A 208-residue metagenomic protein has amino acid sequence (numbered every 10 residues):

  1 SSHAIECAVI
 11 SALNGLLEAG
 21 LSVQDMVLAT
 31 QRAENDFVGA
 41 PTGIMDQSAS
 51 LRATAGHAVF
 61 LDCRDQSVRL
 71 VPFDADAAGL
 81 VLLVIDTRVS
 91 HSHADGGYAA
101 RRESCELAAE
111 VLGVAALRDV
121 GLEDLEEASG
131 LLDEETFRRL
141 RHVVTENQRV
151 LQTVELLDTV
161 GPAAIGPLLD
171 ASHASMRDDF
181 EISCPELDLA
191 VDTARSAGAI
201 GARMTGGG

Functional and structural regions predicted by a protein language model:
S1-D74, R195-S196: Gly/Ser-rich oxyanion-binding loop with an adjacent helix/lid that shapes the negatively charged ligand pocket
H57-A202: C-terminal nucleotide
G208: Glycine-rich nucleotide-binding loop
